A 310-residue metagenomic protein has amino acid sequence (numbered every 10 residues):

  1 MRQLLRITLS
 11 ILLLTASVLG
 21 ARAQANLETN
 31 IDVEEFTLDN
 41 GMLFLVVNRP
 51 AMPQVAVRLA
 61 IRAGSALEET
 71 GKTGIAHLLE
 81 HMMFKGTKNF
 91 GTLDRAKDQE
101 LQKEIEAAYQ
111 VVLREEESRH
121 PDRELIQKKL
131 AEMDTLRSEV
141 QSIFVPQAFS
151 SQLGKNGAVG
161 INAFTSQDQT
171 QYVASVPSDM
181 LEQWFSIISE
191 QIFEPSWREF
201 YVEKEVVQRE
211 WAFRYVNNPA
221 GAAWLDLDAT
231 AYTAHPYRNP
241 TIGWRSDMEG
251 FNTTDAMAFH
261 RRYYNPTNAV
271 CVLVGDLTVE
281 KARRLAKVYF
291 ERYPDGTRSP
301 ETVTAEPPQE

Functional and structural regions predicted by a protein language model:
M1-R6: Positively charged n-region of N-terminal signal peptides that target proteins for export
I7-S17: Bacterial N-terminal signal peptides
R22-L67, G91-D179, F213-N268, R292-E310: Non-catalytic beta-strand/loop surface segments
G64-E69, N89, E194, V279-E280: Short beta-strands and strand-coil junctions in structured, solvent-facing domains, enriched
K72-T73, C271: Active-site alpha-helix of zinc metalloproteases
T73-H81, K85: Active-site recognition of the HExxH zinc-binding catalytic motif
G86-K88, E124, A174-K204: M16/insulysin-pitrilysin zinc metalloprotease superfamily fold
W197, K204-V207, A212, L225 (+1 more regions): Non-catalytic, conformational "gating/processing" segments within enzyme and secreted inhibitor domains
